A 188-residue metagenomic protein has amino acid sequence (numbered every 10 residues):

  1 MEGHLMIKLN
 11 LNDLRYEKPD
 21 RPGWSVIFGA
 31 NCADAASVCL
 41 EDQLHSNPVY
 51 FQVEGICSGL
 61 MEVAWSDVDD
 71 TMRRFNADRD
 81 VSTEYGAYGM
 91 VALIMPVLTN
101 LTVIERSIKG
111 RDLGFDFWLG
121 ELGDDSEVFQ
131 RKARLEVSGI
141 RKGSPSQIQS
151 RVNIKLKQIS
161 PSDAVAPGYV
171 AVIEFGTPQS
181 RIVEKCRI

Functional and structural regions predicted by a protein language model:
E2-Y16, R21-G23, G29, A164-I188: C-terminal tail/extension regions appended to the core domain(s) of diverse proteins
I7-G59, A64-S107: Acidic-basic catalytic patches of nuclease active cores, encompassing PD-(D/E)XK and other metal-cofactor nuclease
Y50-Q52, E62, D116, R134-E136 (+1 more regions): Generic structural signal for residues positioned in beta-strands
M90-M95, T99, F117-L119, S126-G143: Conserved catalytic cores of phosphodiester-cleaving nucleases, focusing on short active-site segments
R106-G110, D124-V128: Short, charge-rich binding segments
G110-G120: Beta-rich nucleic-acid/ligand-interaction surfaces
D112, R131-I188: Catalytic cores of nucleic-acid endonucleases
G120-L122, I173: A generic structural motif
